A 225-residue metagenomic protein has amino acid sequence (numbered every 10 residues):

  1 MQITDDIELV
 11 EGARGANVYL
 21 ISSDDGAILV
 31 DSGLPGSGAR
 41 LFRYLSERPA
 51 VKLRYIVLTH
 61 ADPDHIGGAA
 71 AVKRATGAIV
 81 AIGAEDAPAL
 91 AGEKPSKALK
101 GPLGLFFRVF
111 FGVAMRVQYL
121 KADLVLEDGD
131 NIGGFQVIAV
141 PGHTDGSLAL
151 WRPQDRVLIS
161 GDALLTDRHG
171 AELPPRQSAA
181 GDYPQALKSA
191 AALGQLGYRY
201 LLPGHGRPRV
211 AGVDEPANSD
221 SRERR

Functional and structural regions predicted by a protein language model:
M1-E47, A149-T166: Conserved beta-strand hairpin/beta-sheet module of binuclear metal-dependent hydrolase folds, prominently
Q2, A87-I138, G181, Q185-Y198: Metallo-beta-lactamase
D25-I56, F107-V117, K121-A122: Pre-active-site segment of Zn-dependent metallo-hydrolases
I28-V30, V57, V80, V157-I159 (+1 more regions): Residue-level marker for buried hydrophobic side chains located in beta-strands that build the well-ordered beta-sheet
P35-G36, Q136-P141, D145-D214: Metallo-beta-lactamase
G38-I82, D86: Active-site metal-binding motif and surrounding structural segment of the metallo-beta-lactamase
D64, P88-A89, P208-A211: Short, active-site-adjacent cap segments at secondary-structure transitions
A211-R225: Short, electropositive alpha-helical surface patch
